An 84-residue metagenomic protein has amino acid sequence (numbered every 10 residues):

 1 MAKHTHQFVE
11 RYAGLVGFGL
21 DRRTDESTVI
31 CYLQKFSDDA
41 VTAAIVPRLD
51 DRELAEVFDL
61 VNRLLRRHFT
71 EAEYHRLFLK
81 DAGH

Functional and structural regions predicted by a protein language model:
A2-A40: N-terminal acidic leader/helix
S37, L49-D50, N62: Residue-level detector of secondary-structure transition/capping positions
A43-P47, D51, A55: Acidic, low-complexity, intrinsically disordered interaction modules
L54-H84: Short, compact, well-ordered microdomains
